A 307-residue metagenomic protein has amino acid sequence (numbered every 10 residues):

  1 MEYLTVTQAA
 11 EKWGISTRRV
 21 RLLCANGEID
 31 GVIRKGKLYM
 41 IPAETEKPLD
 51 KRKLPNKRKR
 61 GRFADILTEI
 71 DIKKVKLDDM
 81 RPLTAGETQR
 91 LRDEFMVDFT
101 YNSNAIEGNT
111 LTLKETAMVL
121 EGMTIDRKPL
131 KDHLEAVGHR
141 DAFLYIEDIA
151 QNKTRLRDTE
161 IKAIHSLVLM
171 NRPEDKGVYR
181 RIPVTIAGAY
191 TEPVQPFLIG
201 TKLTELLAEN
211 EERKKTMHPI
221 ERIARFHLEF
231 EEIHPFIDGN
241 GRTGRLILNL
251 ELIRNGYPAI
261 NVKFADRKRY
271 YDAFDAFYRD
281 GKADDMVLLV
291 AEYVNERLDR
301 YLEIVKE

Functional and structural regions predicted by a protein language model:
M1-W13, T17-I29, K35-K37, A43-D238 (+1 more regions): FIC/Doc superfamily catalytic core
